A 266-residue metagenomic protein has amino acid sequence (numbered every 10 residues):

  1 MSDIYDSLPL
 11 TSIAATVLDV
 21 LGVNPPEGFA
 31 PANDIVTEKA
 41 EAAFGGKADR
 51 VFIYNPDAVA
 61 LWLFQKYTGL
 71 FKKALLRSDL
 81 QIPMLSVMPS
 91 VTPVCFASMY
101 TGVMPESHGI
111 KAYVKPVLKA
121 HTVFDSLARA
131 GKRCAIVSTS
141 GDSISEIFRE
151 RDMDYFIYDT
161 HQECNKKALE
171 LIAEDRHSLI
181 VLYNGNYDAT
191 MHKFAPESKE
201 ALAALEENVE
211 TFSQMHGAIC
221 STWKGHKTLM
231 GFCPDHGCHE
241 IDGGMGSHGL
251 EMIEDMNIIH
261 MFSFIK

Functional and structural regions predicted by a protein language model:
M1-K266: Feature captures the catalytic ectodomains and active-site-proximal regions of enzymes that hydrolyze or transfer
